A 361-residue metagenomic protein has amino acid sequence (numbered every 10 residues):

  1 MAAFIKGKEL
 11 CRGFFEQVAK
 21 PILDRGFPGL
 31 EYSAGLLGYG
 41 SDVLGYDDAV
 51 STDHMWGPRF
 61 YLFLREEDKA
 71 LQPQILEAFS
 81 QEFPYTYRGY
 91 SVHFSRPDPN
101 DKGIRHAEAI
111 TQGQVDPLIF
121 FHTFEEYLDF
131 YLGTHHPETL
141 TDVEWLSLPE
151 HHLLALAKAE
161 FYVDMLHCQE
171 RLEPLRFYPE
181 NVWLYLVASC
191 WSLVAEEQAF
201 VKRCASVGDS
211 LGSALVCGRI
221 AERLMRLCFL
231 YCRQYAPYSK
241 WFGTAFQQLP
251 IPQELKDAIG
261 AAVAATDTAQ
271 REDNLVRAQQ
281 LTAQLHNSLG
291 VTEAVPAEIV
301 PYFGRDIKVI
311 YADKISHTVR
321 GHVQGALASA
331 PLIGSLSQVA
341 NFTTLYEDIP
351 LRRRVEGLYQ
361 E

Functional and structural regions predicted by a protein language model:
M1-G35: Helical scaffold of the NTase/Pol beta-like nucleotidyltransferase catalytic core
M1-K8, R59, K202, V207-D209: Glycine- and acidic
F15-F27, I75, F79-F83, T282 (+1 more regions): Hydrophobic, Leu/Ile/Phe/Ala-enriched alpha-helical segments that form helix-helix packing faces
I22-L64: Active-site nucleotide-donor binding segment shared across nucleotidyl transfer reactions
L64-K69, V207-L211: A generic structural motif
L71-P73, E77-S206: Conserved NTP/Mg2+-binding pocket subregion across the NTase superfamily
S147-S329, Q338: Conserved nucleotidyltransferase catalytic core and NTase-mimicking acidic/glycine-rich helix/loop elements in nucleic
L327-E361: Extended, compositionally biased alpha-helical segments that mediate assembly or anchoring
